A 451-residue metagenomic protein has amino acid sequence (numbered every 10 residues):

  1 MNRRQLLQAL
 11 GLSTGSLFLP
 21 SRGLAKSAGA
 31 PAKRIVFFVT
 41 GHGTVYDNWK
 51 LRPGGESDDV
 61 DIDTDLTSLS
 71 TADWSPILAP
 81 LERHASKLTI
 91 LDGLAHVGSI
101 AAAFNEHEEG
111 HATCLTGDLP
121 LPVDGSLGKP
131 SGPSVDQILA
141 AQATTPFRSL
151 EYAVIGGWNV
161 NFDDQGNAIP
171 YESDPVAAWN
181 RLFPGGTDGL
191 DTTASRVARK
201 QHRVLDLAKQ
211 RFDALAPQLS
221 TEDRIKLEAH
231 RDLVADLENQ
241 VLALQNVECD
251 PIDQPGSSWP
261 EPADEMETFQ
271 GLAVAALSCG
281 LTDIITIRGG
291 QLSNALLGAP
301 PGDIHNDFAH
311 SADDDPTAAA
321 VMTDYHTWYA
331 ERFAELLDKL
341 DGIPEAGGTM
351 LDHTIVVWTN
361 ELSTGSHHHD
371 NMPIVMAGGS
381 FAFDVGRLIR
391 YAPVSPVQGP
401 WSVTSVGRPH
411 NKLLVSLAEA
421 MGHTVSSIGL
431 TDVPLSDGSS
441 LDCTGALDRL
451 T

Functional and structural regions predicted by a protein language model:
M1-T451: Ligand-binding pockets and gating/stacking loops
